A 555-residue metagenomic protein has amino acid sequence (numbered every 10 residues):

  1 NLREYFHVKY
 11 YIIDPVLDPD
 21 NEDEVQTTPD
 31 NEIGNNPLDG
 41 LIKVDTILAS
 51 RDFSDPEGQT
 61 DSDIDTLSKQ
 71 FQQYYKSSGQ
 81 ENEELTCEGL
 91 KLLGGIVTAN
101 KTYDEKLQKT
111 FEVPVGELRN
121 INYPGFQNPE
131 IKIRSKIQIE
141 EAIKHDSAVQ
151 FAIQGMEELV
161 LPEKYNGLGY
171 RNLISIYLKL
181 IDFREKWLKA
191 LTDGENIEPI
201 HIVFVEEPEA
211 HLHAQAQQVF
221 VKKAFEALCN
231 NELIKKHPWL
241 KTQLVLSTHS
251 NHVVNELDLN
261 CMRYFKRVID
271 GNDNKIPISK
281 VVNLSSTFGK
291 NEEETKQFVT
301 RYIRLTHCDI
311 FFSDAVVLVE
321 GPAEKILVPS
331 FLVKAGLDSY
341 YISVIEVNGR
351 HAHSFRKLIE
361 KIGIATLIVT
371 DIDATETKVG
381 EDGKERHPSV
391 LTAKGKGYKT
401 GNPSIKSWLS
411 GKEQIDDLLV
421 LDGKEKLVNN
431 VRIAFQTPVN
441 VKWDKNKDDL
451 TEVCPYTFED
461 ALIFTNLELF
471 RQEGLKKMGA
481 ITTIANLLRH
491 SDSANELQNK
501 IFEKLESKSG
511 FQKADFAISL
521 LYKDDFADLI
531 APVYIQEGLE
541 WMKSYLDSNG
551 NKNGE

Functional and structural regions predicted by a protein language model:
N1-L90, T287-E294, P388-K424: Glycine-rich phosphate-binding loops of NTPases
L2-Y5, R267-E555: Acidic, divalent-metal-binding catalytic cores of TOPRIM and closely related two-metal-ion phosphodiester/pyrophosphate
I33-D39, Y123, I139-E141, N166 (+7 more regions): A general structural signal for short secondary-structure junctions and capping/turn motifs
D39-G40, G125-N128, T192-P199, I234-K241 (+2 more regions): Short helix-terminating capping/connector loops at secondary-structure junctions
G40-V44, P199-I200, T242, L257-C261 (+2 more regions): Short glycine-/polar-rich loops that comprise or flank the Walker A/P-loop and associated switch/sensor motifs
D45, V203-V205, V317: Hydrophobic positions in the central parallel beta-sheet of the AAA+
F53-V205, N230-E232: Extended helical coiled-coil dimerization/tether regions that scaffold and oligomerize large DNA-maintenance assemblies
Q150-T306, F526-E555: Switch/communication elements of ASCE P-loop NTPase nucleotide-binding domains
